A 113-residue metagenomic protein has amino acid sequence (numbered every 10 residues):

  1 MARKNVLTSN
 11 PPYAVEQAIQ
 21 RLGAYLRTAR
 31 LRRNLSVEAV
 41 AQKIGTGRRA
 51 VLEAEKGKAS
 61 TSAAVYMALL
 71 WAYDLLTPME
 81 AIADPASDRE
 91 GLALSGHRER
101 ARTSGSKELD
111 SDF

Functional and structural regions predicted by a protein language model:
M1-K4: Basic, low-complexity segments
L7-R32: A short, Lys/Arg-rich alpha-helix, primarily the initiator
A24, N34-S36, T61: Residue-level signal for the short linker/turn that defines the boundary of a DNA-recognition helix
L26, V37, Y66: Helix-turn-helix DNA-binding elements, focusing on the entry/boundary residues of the two helices that contact DNA
N34-L52: Short alpha-helical DNA-recognition segment
A64-A81: DNA major-groove recognition helix of helix-turn-helix/homeodomain DNA-binding modules
E80-F113: Short, charged recognition helix plus adjacent turn of helix-turn-helix-like nucleic-acid-binding domains
